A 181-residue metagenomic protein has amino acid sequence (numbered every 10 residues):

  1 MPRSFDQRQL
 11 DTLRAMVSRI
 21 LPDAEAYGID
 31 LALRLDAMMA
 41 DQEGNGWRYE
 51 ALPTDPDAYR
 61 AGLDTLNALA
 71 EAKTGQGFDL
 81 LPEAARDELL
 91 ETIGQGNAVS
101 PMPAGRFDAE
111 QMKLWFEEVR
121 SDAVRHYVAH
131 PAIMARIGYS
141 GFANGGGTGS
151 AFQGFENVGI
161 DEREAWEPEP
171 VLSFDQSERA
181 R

Functional and structural regions predicted by a protein language model:
M1: Short, Gly/Pro- and small/polar-rich lid/capping loops
S4-R8: A conserved active-site cap/scaffold subdomain adjacent to cofactor or substrate pockets
Q9-A15, A26-R181: Mature-region segments of soluble proteins
